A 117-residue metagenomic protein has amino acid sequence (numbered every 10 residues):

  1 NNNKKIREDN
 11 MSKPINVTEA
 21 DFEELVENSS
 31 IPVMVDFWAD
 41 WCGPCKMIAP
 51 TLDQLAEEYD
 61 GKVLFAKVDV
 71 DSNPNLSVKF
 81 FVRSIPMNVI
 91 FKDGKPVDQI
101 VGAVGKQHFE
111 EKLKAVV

Functional and structural regions predicted by a protein language model:
N1-N10: Short, Lys/Arg-enriched N-terminal segments with co-localized hydrophobic residues within the first ~10-30 amino acids
K13, T18, W38, L64-A66: Conserved Rossmann-like nucleotide-binding pocket used by diverse enzymes that bind dinucleotide cofactors
P14-V33: A short beta-strand-turn-helix
S30, F37-W41, S84: Short pre-active-site segment immediately N-terminal to redox-active cysteine/selenocysteine motifs in thiol-based
S30-P32, A49-V68: Conserved helix-turn-beta segment immediately C-terminal to the redox Cys motif in thioredoxin-like folds
V33, P74, F80-V89: Structural micro-motif
F37-T51: Conserved redox-active cysteine motifs that mediate thiol-disulfide chemistry, especially di-cysteine Cys-X(1-2)-Cys
I90-V117: Non-catalytic, surface beta->alpha helical segment in thiol-disulfide oxidoreductase systems
